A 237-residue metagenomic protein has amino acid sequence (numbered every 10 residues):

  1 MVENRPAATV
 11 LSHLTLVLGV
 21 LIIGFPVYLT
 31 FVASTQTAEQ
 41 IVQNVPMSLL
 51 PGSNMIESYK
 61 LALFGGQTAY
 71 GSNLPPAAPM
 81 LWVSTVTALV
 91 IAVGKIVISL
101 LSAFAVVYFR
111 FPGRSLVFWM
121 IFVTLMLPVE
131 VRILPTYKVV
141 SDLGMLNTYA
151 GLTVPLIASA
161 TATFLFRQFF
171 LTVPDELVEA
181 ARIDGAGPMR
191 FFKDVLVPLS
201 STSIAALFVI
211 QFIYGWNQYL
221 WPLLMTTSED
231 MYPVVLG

Functional and structural regions predicted by a protein language model:
V2-N4, A8-G237: A structural signal for multi-pass alpha-helical bundles of membrane permease subunits that mediate small-molecule
